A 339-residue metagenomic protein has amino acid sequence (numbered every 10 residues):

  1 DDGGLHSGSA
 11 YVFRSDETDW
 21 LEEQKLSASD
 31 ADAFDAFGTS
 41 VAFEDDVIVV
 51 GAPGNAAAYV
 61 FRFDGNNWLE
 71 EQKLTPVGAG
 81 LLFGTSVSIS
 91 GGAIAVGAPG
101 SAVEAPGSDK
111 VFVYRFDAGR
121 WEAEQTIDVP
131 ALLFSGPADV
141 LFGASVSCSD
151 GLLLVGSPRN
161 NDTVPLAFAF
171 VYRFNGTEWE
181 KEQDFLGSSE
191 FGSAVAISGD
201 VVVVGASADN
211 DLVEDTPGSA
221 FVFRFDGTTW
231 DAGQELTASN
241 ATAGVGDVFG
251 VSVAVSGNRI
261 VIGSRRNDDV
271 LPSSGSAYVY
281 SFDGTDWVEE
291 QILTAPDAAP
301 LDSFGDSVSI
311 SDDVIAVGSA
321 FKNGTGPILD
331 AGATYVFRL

Functional and structural regions predicted by a protein language model:
D1-L339: Conserved beta-strand/short-helix segments that make up beta-rich extracellular adhesion/recognition modules
